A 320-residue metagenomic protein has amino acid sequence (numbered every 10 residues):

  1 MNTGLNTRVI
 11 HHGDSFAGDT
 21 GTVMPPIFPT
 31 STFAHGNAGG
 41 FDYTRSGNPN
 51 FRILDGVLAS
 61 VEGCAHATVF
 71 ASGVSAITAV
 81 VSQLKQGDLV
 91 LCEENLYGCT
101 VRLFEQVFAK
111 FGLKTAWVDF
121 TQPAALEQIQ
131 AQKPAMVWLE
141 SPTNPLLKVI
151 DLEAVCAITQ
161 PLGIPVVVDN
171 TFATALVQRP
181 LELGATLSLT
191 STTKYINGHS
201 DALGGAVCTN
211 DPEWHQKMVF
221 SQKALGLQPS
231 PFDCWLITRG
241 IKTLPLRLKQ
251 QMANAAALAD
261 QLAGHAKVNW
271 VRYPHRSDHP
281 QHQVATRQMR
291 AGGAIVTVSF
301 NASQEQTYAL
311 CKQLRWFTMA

Functional and structural regions predicted by a protein language model:
M1-I27: Short conserved active-site loop signatures built around small residues
D14-F16, S31-H35, F172, K194 (+3 more regions): Glycine-rich beta-alpha junction loops
S15, V69-H265, Q283: Conserved PLP-enzyme active-site core in the AAT-like
I27-F28, T32-T78, S82-Q83, C99-F108: Conserved N-terminal alpha-helix of the aminotransferase class I/II PLP-enzyme fold
L58, A67, T115-W117, V271: Generic structural signal for residues in well-ordered beta-strands
C64, L262-V271: Short acidic amphipathic segments
W270-A320: Conserved C-terminal alpha-helix-loop-beta "cap" of PLP-dependent enzymes that closes/shapes the active-site mouth
